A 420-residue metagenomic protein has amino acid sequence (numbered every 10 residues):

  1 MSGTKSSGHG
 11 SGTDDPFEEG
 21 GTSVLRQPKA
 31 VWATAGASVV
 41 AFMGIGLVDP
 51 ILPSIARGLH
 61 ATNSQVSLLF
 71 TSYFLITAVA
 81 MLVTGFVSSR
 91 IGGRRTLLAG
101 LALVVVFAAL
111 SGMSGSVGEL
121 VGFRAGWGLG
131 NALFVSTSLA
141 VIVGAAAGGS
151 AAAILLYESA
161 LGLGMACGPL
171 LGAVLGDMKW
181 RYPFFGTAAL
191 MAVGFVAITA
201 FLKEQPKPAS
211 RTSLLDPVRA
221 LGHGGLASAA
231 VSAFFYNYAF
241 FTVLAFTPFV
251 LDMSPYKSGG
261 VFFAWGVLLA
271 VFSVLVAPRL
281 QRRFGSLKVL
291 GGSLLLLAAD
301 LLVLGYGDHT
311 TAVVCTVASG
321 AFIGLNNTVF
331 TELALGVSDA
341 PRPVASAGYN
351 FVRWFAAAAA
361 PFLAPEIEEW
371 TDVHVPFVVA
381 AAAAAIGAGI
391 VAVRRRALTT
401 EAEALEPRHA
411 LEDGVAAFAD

Functional and structural regions predicted by a protein language model:
P16-L25, L202-A230, G414: Juxtamembrane intracellular "pre-TM" segments in multi-pass secondary transporters
H60, G92, M113-E119, A147 (+1 more regions): Helix-breaking motifs and short loop linkers at transmembrane-helix boundaries and internal kinks in secondary membrane
A78-G115: Conserved MFS/SLC helix-loop-helix module at the cytosolic interface between two early adjacent transmembrane helices
M81-G92, F272-G285, E368: Helix-to-loop junctions at the C-terminal end of transmembrane segments in multipass secondary transporters
F123-L163: Cytoplasmic helix-loop-helix junction between adjacent transmembrane helices in 12-TM secondary transporters
G148, L155-A200: Helix-loop-helix hairpin linking two adjacent transmembrane segments in secondary transporters
L287-F330: C-terminal transmembrane helical hairpin of 12-TM major facilitator-type secondary transporters
V337-V373: A late C-terminal transmembrane helix in Major Facilitator Superfamily
